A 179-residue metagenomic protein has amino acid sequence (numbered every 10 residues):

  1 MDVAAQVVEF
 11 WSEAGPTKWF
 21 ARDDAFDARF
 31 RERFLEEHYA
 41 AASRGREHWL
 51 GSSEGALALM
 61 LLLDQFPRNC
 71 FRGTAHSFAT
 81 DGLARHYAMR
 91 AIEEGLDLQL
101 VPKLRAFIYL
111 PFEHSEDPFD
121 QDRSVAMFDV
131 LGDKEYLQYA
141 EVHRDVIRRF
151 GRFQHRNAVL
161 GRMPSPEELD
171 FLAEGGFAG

Functional and structural regions predicted by a protein language model:
M1-G73, F78-G179: Intrinsically disordered, low-complexity activation-like regions
